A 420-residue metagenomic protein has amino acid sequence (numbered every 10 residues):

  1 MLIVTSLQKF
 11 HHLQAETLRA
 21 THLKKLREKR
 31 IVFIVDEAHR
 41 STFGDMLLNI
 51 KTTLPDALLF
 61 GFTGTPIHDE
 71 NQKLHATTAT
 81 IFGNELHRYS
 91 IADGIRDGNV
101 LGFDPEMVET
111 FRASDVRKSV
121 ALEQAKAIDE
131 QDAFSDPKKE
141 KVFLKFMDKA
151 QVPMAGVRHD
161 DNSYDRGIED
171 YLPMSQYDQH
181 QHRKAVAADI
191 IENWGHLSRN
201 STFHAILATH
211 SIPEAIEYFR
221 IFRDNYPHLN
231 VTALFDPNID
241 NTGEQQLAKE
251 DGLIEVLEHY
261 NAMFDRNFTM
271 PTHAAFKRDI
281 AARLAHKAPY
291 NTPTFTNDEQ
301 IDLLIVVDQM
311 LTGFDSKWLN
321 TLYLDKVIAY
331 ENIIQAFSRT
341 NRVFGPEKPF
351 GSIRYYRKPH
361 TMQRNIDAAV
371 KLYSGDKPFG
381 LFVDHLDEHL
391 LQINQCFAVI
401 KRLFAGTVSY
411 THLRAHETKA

Functional and structural regions predicted by a protein language model:
M1-H12: Inter-Walker segment of RecA-like/P-loop motor cores
H11-E16, E28-D132, E140, S316-R364: Signature of the SF2 helicase/ATPase Hel1-core->accessory helical subdomain module
T17-I31, F295-I301, S316: Short basic/glycine-enriched coil/helix segment immediately N-terminal to the Walker B
K73-T202, F219-D224: Interdomain helical connector at the RecA1-RecA2 junction of SF1/SF2 helicase-like NTPases
A155-H159, R166-L304: Conserved C-terminal RecA-like helicase domain
G243-D376: Conserved RecA-like P-loop NTPase helicase motor core
P378-S409: Charged, amphipathic alpha-helical linkers/stalks
T411-T418: Conserved small/polar residues in nucleotide/adenosyl-binding loops
